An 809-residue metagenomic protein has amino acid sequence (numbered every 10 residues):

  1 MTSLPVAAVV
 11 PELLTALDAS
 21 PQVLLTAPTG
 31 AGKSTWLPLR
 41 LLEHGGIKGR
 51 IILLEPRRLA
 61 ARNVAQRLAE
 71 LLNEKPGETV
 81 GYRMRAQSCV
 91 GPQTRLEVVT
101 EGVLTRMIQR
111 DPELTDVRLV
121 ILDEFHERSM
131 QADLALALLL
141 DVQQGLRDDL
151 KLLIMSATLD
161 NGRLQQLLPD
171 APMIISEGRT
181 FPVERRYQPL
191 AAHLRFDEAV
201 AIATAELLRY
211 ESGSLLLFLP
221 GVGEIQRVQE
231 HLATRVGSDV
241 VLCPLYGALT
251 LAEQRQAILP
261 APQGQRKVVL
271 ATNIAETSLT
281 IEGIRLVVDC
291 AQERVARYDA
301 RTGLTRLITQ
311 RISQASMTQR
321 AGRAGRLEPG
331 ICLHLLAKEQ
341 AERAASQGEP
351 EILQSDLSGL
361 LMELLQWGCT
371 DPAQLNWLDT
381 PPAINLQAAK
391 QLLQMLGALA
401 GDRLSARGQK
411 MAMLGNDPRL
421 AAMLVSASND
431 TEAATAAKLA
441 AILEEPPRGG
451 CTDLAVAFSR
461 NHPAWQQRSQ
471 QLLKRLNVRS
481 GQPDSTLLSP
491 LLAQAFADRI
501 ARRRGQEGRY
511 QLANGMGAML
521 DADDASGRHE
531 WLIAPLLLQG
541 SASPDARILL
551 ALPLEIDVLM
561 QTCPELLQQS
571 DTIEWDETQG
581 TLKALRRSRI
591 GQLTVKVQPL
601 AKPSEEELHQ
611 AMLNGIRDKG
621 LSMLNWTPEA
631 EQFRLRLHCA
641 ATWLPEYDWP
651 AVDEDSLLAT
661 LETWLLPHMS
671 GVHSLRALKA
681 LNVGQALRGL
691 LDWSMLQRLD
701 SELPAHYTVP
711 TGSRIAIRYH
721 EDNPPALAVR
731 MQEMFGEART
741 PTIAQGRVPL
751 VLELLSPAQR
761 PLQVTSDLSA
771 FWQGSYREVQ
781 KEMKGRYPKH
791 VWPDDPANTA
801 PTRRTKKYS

Functional and structural regions predicted by a protein language model:
M1-M423, L538, D722-P724: P-loop NTPase motor module signature
D111-H126, C290-R294, G303, A315 (+5 more regions): Extended active-site and interfacial segments that coordinate phosphate-rich ligands in large catalytic machineries
I121-L122, V240, T250, Q254 (+2 more regions): Charge-dense polyanion-binding interfaces
S129, E349-D356, P381-I384, M413-P418 (+4 more regions): Structural motif
F181, A518, R714-A716: Short, isolated positions in well-ordered beta-strands
L399, E432-G517, D523, H529-H706 (+1 more regions): Acidic, serine/threonine- and proline-rich low-complexity intrinsically disordered segments
A686-V748: C-terminal accessory/binding modules appended to enzymatic or scaffolding proteins
